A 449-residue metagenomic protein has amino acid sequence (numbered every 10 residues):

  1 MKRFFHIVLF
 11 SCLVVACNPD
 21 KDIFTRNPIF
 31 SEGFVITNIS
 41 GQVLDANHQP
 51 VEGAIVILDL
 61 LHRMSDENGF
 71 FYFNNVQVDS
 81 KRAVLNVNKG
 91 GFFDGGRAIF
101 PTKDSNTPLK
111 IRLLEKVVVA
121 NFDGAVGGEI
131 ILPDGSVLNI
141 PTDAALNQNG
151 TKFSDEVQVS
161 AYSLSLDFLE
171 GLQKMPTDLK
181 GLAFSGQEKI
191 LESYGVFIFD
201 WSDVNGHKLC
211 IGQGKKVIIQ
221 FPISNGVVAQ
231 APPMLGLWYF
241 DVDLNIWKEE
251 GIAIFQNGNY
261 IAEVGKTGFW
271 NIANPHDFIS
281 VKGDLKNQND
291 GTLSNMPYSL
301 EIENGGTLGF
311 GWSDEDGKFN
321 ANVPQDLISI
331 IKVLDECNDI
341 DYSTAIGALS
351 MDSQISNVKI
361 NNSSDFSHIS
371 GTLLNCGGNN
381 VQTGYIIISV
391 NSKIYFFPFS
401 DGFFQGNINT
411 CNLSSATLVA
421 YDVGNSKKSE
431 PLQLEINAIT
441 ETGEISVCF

Functional and structural regions predicted by a protein language model:
K2-L9: Sec-dependent signal peptide recognition, specifically the positively charged N-region followed immediately by
V15-A16: C-terminal motif of bacterial Sec signal peptides marking the signal peptidase cleavage site
D20-F30, I39, E67-N68, R112-L132 (+9 more regions): Proteolytic cleavage junctions
D20-V137, N147-E156, L164-K174, C448: Acidic/polar, low-complexity intrinsically disordered N-terminal segments immediately downstream of a Sec signal
T37-I39, D45-L60, D66, V78-D79 (+2 more regions): Short, ordered, surface-exposed loop/turn motifs in non-cytosolic proteins
L58, V78-D104, R112-L113, D326-M351 (+1 more regions): A short, solvent-exposed loop/turn motif at the edges and junctions of modular extracellular/periplasmic domains
Y72-R82, P222-V228, D316-I330, E336-C337 (+1 more regions): Short Pro-Gly-centered beta-turn/loop motif in secreted/extracellular proteins
S136-K215: Long, contiguous ectodomains of secretory-pathway proteins
